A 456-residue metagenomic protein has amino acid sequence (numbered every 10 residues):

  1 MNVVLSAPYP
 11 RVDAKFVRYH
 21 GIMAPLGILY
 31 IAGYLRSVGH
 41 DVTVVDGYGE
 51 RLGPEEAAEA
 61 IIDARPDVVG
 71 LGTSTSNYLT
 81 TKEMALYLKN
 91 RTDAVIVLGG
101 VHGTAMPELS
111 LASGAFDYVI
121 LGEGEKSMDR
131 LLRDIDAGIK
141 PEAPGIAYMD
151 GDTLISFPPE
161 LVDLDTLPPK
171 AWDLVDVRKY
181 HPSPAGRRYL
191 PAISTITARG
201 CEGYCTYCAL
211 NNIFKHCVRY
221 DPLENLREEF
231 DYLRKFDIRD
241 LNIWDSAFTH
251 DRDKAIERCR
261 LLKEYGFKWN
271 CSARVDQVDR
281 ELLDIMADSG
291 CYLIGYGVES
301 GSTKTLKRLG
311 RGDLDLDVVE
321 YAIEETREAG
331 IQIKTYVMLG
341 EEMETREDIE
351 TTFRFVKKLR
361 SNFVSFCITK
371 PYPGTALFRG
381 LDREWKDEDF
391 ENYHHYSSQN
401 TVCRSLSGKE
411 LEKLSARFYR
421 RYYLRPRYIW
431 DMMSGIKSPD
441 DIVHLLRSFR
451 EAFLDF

Functional and structural regions predicted by a protein language model:
N2-L5, S37, D41, A58 (+3 more regions): Radical SAM enzyme core and accessory elements
V3, I96, A143-P144, L241 (+4 more regions): Hydrophobic/aromatic residues located in beta-strands of well-ordered beta-sheets within soluble catalytic
Y9-V17, A143, M149-S194: N-terminal [4Fe-4S]-dependent radical SAM core
V12-A14, P107, G203, R252-D253 (+5 more regions): Flexible glycine/acidic-rich beta-alpha junction loops that bind and position SAM and/or redox cofactors in anaerobic
A14-I28: Glycine- and acidic-residue-enriched helix-capping/strand-helix junction motifs
M23, K170-L339, R354: Radical SAM [4Fe-4S] cluster-binding motif and immediate context
G27, Y34-E160, I368-K370, G374: Glycine-rich beta-alpha loop elements in corrinoid/cobalamin-binding modules across cobalamin-dependent enzymes
L109-A112, L282, M343-K357: Catalytic cores of alpha/beta
